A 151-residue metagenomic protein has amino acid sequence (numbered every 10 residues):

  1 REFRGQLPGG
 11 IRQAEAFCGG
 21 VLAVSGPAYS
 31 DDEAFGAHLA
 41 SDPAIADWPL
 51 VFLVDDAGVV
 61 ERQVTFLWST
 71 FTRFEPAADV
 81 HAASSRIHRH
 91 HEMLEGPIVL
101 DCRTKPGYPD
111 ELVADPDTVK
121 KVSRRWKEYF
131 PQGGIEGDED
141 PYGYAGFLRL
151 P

Functional and structural regions predicted by a protein language model:
R1-P151: Charged, compositionally biased interaction regions
